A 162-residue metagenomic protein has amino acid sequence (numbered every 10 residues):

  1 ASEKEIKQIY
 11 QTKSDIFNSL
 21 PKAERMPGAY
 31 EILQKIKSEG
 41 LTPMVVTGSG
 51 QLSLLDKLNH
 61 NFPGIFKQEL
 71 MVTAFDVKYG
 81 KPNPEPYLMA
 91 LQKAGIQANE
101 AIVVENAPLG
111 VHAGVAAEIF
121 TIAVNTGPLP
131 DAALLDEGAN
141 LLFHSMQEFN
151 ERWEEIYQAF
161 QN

Functional and structural regions predicted by a protein language model:
A1-F17, P27, K35: A metal-dependent, Asp-based hydrolase signature
K4, Y30, Q34, G50-N162: Asp-based, Mg2+/Mn2+-dependent phosphohydrolase catalytic module
I16-L20, A74-F75: Alpha-helix C-capping/helix-to-loop hinge sites
N18-V45: Short, acidic loop-to-helix structural element flanking the phosphoryl-transfer center in phosphate-processing enzymes
